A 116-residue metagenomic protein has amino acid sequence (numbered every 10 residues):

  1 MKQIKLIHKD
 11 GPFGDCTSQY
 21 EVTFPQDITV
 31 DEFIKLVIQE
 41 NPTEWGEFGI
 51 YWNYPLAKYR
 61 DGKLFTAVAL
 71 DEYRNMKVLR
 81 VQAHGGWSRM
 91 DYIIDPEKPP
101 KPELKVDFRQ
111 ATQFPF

Functional and structural regions predicted by a protein language model:
M1-I7: Short structural boundary motif marking the start of a folded domain
I7-Y20, I38-F116: Ubiquitin system architectures
Q26-D27: Short gly/acidic/polar-rich coil/turn motifs that serve as flexible hinges in modular proteins
F33: Active-site-flanking segments in enzyme catalytic domains
